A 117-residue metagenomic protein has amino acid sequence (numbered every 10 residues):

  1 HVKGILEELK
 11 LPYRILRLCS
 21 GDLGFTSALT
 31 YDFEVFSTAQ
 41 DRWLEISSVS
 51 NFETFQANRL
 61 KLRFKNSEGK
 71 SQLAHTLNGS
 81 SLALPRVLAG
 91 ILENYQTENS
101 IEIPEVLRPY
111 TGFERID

Functional and structural regions predicted by a protein language model:
H1-D117: TRNA-recognition modules of translation machinery and tRNA-sensing kinases, especially anticodon-binding
